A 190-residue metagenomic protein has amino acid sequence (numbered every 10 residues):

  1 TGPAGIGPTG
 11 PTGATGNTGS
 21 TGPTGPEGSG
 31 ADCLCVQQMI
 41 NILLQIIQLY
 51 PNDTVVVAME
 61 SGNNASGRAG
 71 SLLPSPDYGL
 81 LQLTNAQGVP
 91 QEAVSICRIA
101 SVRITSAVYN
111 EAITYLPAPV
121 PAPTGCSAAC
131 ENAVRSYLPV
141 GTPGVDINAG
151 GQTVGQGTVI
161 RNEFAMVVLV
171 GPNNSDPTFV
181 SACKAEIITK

Functional and structural regions predicted by a protein language model:
T1-A31: Collagen/collagen-like triple-helix recognition
P26-K190: Conserved RNA-binding domains used in RNP assembly and mRNA/RNA metabolism
